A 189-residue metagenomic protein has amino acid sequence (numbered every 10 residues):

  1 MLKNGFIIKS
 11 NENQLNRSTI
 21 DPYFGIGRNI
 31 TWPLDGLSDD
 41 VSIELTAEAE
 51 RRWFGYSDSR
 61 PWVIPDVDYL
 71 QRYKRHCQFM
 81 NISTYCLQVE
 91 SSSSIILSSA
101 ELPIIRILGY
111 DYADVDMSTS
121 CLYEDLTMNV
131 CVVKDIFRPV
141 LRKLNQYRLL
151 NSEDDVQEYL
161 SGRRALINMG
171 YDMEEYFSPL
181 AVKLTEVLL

Functional and structural regions predicted by a protein language model:
N4, F24-I26, D35, F54 (+4 more regions): Feature targets compositionally biased, intrinsically disordered low-complexity regions with long contiguous runs
I7, G27-N29, S38, S57 (+3 more regions): Compositionally biased, intrinsically disordered low-complexity regions
I7-L34, N81-K134: Short N-terminal "domain-start" leader segments that mark the transition from disordered tails or signal peptides into
T31-D35, D39, F54-W62, E124-D154: A short, exposed loop/beta-hairpin motif centered on an aromatic-Gly-Thr core
D40-I43, A47-I95, N145-L149, D155-L189: Short, mixed-charge low-complexity intrinsically disordered segments
